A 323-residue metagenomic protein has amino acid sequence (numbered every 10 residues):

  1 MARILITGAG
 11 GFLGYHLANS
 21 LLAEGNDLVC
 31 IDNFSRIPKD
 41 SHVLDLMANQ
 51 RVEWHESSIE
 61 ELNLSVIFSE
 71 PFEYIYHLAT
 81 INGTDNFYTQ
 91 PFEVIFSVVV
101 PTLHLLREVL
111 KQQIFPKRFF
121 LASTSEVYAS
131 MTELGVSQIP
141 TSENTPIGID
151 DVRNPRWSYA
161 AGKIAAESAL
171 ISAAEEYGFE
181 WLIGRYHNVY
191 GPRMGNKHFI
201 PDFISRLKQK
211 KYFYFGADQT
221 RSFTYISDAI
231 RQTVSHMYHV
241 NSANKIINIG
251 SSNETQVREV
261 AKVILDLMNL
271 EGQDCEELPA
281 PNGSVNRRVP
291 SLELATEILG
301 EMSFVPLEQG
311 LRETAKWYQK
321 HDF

Functional and structural regions predicted by a protein language model:
M1-V189, W317: N-terminal Rossmann-like NAD(P)+-binding domain of SDR-like oxidoreductases, especially those catalyzing
T7, F96-V99, Y159-A160, R193 (+5 more regions): Short, solvent-exposed loop/helix junctions and linker helices that flank or host conserved functional motifs
G10-L13, D85, M131, R193 (+3 more regions): Gly/Ser/Thr-rich beta-alpha loop segments that engage phosphate groups in nucleotides
S20, S142, K208-F323: C-terminal substrate-binding subdomain of Rossmann-fold SDR/epimerase-dehydratase oxidoreductases
D40-V43, M131-G135, M194-K197, S227 (+2 more regions): Short aromatic-enriched loop/helix-cap "lid" or pocket-rim segments at secondary-structure transitions that line
F87-Y88, P146-P155, W181-P192, I204-T224 (+2 more regions): A conserved pocket-lining segment of Rossmann-fold NAD(P)-dependent short-chain dehydrogenase/reductase
A165, A169-A173, F203, V260 (+1 more regions): Hydrophobic alpha-helix immediately C-terminal to the catalytic Tyr-X-X-X-Lys motif of short-chain
